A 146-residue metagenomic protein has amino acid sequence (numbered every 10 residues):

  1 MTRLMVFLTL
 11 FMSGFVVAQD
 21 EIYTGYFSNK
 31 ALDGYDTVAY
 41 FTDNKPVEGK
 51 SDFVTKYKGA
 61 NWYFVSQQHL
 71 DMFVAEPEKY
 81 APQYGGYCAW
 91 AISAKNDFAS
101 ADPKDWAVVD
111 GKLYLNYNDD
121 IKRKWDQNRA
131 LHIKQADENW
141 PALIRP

Functional and structural regions predicted by a protein language model:
M1-L4: Positively charged n-region of N-terminal signal peptides that target proteins for export
S13-G14: N-terminal signal peptide c-region/cleavage motif recognized by signal peptidases
Q19-P146: Charged, low-complexity intrinsically disordered segments
